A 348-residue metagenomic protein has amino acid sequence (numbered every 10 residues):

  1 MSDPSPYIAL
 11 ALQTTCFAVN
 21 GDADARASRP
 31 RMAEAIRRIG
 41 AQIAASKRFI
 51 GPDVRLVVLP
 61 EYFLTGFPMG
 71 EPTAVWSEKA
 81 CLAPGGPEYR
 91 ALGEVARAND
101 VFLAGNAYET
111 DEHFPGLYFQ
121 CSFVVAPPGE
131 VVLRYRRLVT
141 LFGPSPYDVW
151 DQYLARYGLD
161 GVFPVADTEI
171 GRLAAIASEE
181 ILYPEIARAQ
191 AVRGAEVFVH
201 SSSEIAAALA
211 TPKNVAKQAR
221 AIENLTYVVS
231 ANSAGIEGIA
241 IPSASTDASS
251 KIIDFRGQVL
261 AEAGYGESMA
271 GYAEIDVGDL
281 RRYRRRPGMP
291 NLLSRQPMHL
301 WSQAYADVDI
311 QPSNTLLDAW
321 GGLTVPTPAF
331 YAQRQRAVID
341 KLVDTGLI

Functional and structural regions predicted by a protein language model:
S2-T14, V165-A174: Beta-strand-turn-beta hairpins that frame and shape the catalytic cleft of phosphate-ester-processing enzymes
A9, S122-V124, F163, S250-I252 (+1 more regions): Hydrophobic beta-strand positions in blades of beta-propellers and related beta-sheet-rich domains
L12-F17, P60-F63: Short loop/turn segments at strand-loop or loop-helix junctions that form parts of catalytic or ligand-binding pockets
A18-E34, Y147-D151: Acidic/histidine-rich helix-loop elements that form or flank divalent-metal/phosphate-binding sites at the catalytic
A33, R37-R134, G143, E204-V215 (+2 more regions): Cys-nucleophile CN-hydrolase/nitrilase-fold catalytic domain and related Cys-dependent amidase chemistry that acts on
P84-A104, R172, S178-E274, L280: CN hydrolase (nitrilase-like) catalytic-core segments centered on the catalytic cysteine and neighboring Lys/Glu
D111-E196, I205-A219: Active-site catalytic loop in hydrolytic enzyme cores
N232-I348: C-terminal beta-strand edge segments of enzyme domains
